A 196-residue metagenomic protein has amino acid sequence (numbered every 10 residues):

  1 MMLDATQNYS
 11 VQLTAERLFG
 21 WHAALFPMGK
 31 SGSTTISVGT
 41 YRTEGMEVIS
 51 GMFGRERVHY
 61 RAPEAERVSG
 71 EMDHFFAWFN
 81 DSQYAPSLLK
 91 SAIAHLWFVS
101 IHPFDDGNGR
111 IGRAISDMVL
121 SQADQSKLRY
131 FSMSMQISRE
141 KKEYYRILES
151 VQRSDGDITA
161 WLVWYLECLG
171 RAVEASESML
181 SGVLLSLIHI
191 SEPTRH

Functional and structural regions predicted by a protein language model:
M1-S191, R195: FIC/Doc superfamily catalytic core
